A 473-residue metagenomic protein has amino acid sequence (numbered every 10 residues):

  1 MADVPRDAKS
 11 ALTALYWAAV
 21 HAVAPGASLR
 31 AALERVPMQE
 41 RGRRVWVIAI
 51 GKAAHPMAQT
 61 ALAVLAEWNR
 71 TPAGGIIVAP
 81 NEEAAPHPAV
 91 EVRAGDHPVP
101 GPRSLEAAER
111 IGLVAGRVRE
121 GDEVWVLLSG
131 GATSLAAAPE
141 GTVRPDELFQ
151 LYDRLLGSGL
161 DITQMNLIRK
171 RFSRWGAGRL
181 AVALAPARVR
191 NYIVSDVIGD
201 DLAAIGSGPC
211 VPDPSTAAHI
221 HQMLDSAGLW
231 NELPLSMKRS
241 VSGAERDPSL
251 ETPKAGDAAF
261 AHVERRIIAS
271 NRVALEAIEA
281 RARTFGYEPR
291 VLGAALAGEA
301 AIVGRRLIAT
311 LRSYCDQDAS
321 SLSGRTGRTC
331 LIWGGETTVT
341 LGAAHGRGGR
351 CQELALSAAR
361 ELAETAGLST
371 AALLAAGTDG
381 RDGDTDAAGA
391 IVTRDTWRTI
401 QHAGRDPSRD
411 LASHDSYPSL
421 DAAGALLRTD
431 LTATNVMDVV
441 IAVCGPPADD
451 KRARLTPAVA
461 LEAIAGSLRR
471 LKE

Functional and structural regions predicted by a protein language model:
M1-I48, P56-M57: An N-terminal, well-structured beta->alpha segment
I48-A49, I76-A79, W125-G130, N191-V197 (+3 more regions): Short beta-strand segments
T60-R70, A89-E91, P139-Q150, L184-P186 (+4 more regions): A glycine- and small-aliphatic-rich helix-loop capping segment at beta-alpha/alpha-beta transitions that lines
V78-E120, R169: Glycine-rich oxoanion-binding loops at beta->alpha junctions
G112-A204, P209-P212, A412-D415, S419 (+2 more regions): Glycine-rich, mobile lid/loop segments that gate access to catalytic sites or pores
V143-L160, D213-G228, A344-L373: Gly/Ser/Thr-rich active-site loops/lids in small-molecule metabolic enzymes that frequently grip phosphoryl groups
A187-R190, P212-R306, T310: Accessory alpha-helical/coil subdomains and C-terminal extensions that flank or cap enzyme catalytic cores
L356-K472: Internal helix-turn-beta structural module
